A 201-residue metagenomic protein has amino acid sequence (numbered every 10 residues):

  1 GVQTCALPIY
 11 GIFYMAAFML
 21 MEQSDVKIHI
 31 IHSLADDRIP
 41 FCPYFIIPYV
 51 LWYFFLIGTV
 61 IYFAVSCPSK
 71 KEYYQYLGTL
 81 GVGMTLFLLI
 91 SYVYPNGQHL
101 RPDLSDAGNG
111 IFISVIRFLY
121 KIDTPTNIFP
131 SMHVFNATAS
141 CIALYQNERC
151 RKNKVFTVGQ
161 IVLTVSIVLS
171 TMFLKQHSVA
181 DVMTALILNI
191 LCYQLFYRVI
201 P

Functional and structural regions predicted by a protein language model:
G1-L7: Short, small-residue-biased leader/transition segments that mark boundaries at the very start of proteins
M15-A17, M84-I90, V162-M172: Aromatic-anchored segments of alpha-helical transmembrane domains
A17, M21-A35, S66-R151, T157: Membrane-interface loops
F18, V60-F63, S91, V168-T171 (+2 more regions): Structural signal for membrane-spanning alpha-helices in multi-pass inner-membrane proteins, emphasizing helix cores
S33-I39, S105-A107, A180-L188: Non-cytosolic membrane-interface motifs at loop->transmembrane helix junctions
D37-I57: Interfacial helix-start motif at the membrane-water boundary
F54-K71: Internal transmembrane alpha-helix with an interfacial aromatic "cap," most often the third helix
R117-P201: Membrane-embedded catalytic cores of phosphoryl/pyrophosphoryl-handling enzymes
